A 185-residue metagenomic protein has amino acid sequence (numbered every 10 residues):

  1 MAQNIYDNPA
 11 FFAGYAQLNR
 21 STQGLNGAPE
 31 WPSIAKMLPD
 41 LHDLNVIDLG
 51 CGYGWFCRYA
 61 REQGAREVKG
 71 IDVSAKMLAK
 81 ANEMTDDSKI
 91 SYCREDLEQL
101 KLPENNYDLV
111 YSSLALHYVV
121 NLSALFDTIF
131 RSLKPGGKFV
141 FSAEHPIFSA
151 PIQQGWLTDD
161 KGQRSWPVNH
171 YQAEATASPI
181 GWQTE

Functional and structural regions predicted by a protein language model:
M1-L41, W55, Y59: Conserved class I S-adenosyl-L-methionine
N4, G70, F141: Conserved SAM-binding loop
A35, R58-R61, N82, F126-F130: A structural alpha-helix within SAM-dependent methyltransferase catalytic domains
I47-L49, Y53-L100: Class I SAM-dependent methyltransferase SAM/SAH-binding core
E98-V110: A short acidic, Gly/Pro-enriched loop at the edge of an enzyme's catalytic core that lines a small-molecule cofactor
L109-S123: A short SAM/SAH-binding and catalytic strip from SAM-dependent methyltransferases
S123-K138: A short glycine-rich, Lys/Arg-flanked "PGG" loop and its adjoining helix->strand segment in the class I
K138-A177: Conserved class I S-adenosyl-L-methionine
